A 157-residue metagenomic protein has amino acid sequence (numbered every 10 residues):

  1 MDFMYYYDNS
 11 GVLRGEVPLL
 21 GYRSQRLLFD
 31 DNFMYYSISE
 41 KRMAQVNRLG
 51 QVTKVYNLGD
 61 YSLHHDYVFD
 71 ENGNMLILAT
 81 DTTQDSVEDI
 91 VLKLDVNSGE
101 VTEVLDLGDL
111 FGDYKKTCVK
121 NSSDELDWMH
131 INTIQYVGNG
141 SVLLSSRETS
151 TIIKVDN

Functional and structural regions predicted by a protein language model:
L19-L20, D60, D127-W128: Conserved loop/turn at the beginning of each blade in beta-propeller domains
G21-F29, Y61-F69: Repeated scaffold domains used in trafficking and secretory/extracellular systems, primarily beta-propellers
F29-D31, F69-N72, Y136-N139: Residue-level detector of Asp-centered blade-edge/turn motifs that repeat once per structural unit in beta-propeller
F33-Y36, M75-L76, S141-L144: Conserved beta-propeller blade signature
M43-Q51, E88-G99, K154-N157: Beta-propeller blade signature
N57-L58, E100-L126: Surface-exposed loop and turn segments in beta-propeller and other repeat-based domains that flank or scaffold
T82-S86, T149-T151: Short glycine/acidic-enriched loop and turn motifs that connect beta-strands
L126-N157: Beta-propeller domains
